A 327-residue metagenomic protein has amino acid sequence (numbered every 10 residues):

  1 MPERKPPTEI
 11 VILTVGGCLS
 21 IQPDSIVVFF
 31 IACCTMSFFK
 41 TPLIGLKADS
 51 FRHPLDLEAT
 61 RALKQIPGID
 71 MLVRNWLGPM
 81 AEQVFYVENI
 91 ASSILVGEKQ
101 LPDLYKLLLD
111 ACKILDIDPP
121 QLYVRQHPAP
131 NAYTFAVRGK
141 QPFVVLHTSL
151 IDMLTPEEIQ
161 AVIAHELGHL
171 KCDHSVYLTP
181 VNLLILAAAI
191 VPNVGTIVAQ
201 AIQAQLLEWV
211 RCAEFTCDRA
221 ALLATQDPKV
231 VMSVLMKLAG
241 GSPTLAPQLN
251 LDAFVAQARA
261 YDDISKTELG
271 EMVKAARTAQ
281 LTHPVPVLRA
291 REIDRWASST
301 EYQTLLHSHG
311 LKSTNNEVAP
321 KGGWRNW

Functional and structural regions predicted by a protein language model:
P6-I10: Intrinsic low-complexity, disordered N-terminal segments enriched in polar/charged/small residues
S25-F135, A204, S242-P243, K266-G270 (+3 more regions): Hydrophobic or amphipathic, alpha-helical segments that drive membrane association/targeting
K99-Y105, A111, L115-I117, T196-D263: Short helix/loop segments within enzyme catalytic domains that coordinate or immediately flank catalytic cofactors
T148-A161: Short pre-active-site segment immediately N-terminal to the catalytic Zn-binding motif
L154, I163-K171, T216, A220: Active-site His/Glu-centered metal-binding helix of metallohydrolases
L167-L183: Catalytic Zn2+-binding segment of zinc metalloproteases
